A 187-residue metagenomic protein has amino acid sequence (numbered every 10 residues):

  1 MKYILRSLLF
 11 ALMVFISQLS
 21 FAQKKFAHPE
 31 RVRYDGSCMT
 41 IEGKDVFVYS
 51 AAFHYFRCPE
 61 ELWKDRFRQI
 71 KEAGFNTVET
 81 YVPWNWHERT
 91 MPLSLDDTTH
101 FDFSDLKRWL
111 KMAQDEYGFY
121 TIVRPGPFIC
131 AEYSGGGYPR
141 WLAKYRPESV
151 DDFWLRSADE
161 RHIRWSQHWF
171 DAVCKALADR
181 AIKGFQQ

Functional and structural regions predicted by a protein language model:
M1-K24: Bacterial Sec-dependent N-terminal signal peptides
F21-T77: N-terminal carbohydrate-binding accessory modules
P29-D45, T99-M112, Y138-D152: Short, charge-rich amphipathic segments
T40-G43, E72, D115-E116, K183-Q187: Extracellular/periplasmic catalytic domains that process cell-envelope and extracellular macromolecules
V48-E60, W84-S104, E148-H168: The substrate-binding groove and active-site-proximal loops of carbohydrate-active enzymes, especially glycoside
W63-W141: Aromatic-lined substrate-binding rim segments of carbohydrate-active enzymes
Y117-G118, I129-Q187: Active-site region of glycoside hydrolase catalytic domains
